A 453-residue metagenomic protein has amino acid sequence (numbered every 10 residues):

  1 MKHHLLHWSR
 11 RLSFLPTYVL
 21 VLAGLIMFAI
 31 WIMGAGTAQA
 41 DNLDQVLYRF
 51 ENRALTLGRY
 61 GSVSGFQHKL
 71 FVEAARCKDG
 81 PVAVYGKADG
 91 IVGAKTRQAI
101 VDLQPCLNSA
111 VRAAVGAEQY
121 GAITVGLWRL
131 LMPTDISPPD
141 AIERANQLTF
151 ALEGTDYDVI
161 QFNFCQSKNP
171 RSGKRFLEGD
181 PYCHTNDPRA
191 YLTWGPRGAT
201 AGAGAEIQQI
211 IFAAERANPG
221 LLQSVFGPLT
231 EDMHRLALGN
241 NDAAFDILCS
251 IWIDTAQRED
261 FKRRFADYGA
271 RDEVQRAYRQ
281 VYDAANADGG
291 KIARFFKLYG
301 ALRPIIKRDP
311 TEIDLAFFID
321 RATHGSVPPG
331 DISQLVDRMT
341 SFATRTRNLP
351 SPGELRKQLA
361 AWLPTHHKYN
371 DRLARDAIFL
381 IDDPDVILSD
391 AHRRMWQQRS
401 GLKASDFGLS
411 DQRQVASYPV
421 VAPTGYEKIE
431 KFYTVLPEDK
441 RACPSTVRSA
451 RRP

Functional and structural regions predicted by a protein language model:
L5-F14, I30-P453: Cell-envelope/ECM-targeting effectors and their regulatory/trafficking segments
Y18-I32: Bacterial N-terminal signal peptides
